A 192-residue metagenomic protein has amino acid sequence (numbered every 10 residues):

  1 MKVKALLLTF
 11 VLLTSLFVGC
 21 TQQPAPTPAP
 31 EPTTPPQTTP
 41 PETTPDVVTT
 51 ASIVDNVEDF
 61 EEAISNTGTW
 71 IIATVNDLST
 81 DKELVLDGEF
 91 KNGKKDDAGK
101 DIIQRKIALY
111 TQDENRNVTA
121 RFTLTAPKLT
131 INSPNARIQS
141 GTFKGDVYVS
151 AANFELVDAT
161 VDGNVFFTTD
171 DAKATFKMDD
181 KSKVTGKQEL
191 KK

Functional and structural regions predicted by a protein language model:
M1-A5: Positively charged n-region of N-terminal signal peptides that target proteins for export
L7, F17-P30, T34-P40: Bacterial lipoprotein signal-peptidase II cleavage site
P32-S65: N-terminal low-complexity, Pro/Thr/Ser-rich intrinsically disordered segments that act as propeptides or flexible
E61-G88: Extracytoplasmic beta-rich ectodomain segments of secreted or membrane-anchored proteins
T69-I71, Q104-K106, R121-T130, N135-S140 (+5 more regions): Detector for repetitive beta-architecture
K82-L129: Acidic (Asp/Glu) and glycine-rich low-complexity loops/linkers that are typically intrinsically disordered
K191-K192: Short, solvent-exposed mixed-charge patches
